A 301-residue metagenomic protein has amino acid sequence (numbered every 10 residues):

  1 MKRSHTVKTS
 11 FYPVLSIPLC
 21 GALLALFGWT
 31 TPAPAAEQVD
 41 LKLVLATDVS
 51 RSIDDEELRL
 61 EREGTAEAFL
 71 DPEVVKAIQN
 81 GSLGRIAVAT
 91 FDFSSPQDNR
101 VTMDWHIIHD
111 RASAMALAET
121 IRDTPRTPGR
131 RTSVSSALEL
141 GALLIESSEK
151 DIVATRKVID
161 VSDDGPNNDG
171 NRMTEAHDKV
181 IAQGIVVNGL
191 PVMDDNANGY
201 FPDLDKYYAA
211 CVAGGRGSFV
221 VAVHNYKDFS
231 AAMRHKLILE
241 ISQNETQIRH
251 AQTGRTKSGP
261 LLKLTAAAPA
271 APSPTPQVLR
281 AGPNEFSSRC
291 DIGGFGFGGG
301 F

Functional and structural regions predicted by a protein language model:
S16-G28: Bacterial N-terminal signal peptides
T31-A35: Sec/Tat signal peptide C-region and signal peptidase I cleavage site
E37-D104, A137-G141, I159-S162, L190: Von Willebrand factor
A46-E56, V88, D104, T120-R131 (+3 more regions): Second-shell loop/turn segments in exported
I78, G165-A210: VWA/integrin I-like adhesion module and closely mimicked acidic/polar interface patches used
G81-T120, G199-A210: Short beta-strand-loop
R100, S113-R156, G189-L204, A232: Von Willebrand factor
V192-I248: Von Willebrand factor A/integrin I-like adhesion domains
